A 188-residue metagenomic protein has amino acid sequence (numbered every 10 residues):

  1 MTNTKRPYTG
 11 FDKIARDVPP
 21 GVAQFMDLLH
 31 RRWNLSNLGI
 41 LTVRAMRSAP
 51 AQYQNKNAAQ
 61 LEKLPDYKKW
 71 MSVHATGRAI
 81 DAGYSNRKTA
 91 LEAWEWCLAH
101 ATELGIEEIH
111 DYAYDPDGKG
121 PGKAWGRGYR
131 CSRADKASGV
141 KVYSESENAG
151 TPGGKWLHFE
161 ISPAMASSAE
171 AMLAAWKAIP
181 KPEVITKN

Functional and structural regions predicted by a protein language model:
M1-P7, S162-N188: Low-complexity, Gly/Ser/Thr/Pro-rich intrinsically disordered linker/tail segments
M1-S132, E147, G154-I161: Secreted/periplasmic proteins that engage bacterial cell-wall peptidoglycan
E103-I106, A137-G139, A169, K181-P182: Low-complexity, intrinsically disordered short peptide segments enriched in small/polar/basic residues
V140-T151: Short proline/glycine-enriched turn/loop segments at secondary-structure junctions
